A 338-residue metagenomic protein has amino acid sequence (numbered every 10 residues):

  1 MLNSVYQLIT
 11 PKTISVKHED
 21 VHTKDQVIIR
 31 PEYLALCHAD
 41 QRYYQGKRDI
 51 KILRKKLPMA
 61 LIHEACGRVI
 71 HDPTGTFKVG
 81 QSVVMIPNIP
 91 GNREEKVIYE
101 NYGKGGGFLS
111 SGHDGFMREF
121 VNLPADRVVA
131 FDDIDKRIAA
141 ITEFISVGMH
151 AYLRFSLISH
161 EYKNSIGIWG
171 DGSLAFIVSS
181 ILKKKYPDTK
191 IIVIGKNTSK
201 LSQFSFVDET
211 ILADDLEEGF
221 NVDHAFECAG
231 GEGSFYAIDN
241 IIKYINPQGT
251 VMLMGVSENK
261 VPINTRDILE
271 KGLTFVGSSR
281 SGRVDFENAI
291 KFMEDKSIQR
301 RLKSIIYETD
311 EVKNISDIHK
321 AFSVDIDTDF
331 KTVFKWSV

Functional and structural regions predicted by a protein language model:
D20-L34, R48-N92, D132-I134: Glycine-rich beta-strand-centered segment in the early N-terminal region that forms part of a ligand/cofactor-binding
A35, P73, N88, A229-G233 (+1 more regions): Short glycine-/small-residue-rich Rossmann-like dinucleotide-binding loops
V83, I166, A225: Receiver (REC) domain switch-region micro-motif
I89-S165: NAD(P)H dinucleotide-binding glycine-rich loop of Rossmann-like/cofactor-binding domains, especially the beta1-alpha1
I134-D214: Mid-domain Rossmann-like dinucleotide-binding core that forms the NAD(H)/NADP(H) cofactor-binding site
L157-K163, K185-Y186, L201, F206-L273: Glycine-rich cofactor phosphate-binding loops and adjacent beta1-alpha1 units of small-molecule cofactor enzyme domains
K196-T198, S257, S281: Residues in the short beta-alpha loop(s) of Rossmann-like NAD(P)-binding domains
R283-V338: C-terminal hydrophobic helical "lid"/dimerization subdomain of Rossmann-like NAD(P)H-dependent oxidoreductases
